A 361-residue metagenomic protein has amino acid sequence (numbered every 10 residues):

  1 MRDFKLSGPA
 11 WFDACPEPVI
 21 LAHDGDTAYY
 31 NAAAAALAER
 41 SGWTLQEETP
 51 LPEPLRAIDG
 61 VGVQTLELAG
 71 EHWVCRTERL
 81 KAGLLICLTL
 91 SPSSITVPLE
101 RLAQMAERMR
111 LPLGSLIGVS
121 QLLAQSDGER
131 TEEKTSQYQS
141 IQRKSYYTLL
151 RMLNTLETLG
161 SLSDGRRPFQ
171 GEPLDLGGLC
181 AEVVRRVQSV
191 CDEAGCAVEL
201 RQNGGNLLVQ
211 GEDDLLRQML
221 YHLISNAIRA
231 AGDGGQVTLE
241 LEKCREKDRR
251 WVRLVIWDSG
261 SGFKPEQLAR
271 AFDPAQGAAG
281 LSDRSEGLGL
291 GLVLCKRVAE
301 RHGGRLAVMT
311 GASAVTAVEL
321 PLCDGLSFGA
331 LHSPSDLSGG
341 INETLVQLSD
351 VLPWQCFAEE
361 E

Functional and structural regions predicted by a protein language model:
M1-A35, A103-M105: Sensory modules in modular signal-transduction proteins
K144-M152: Short alpha-helical segment of the dimerization/phosphotransfer core of two-component systems
D164-F169, L208-G211: Conserved micro-motifs of the catalytic ATP-binding
Q170-P173, A197-L207, C244: Conserved catalytic submotifs in the C-terminal HATPase_c
F263-Q276: Short conserved segment of the HATPase_c
R284-L294: Glycine-rich phosphate-binding loop
